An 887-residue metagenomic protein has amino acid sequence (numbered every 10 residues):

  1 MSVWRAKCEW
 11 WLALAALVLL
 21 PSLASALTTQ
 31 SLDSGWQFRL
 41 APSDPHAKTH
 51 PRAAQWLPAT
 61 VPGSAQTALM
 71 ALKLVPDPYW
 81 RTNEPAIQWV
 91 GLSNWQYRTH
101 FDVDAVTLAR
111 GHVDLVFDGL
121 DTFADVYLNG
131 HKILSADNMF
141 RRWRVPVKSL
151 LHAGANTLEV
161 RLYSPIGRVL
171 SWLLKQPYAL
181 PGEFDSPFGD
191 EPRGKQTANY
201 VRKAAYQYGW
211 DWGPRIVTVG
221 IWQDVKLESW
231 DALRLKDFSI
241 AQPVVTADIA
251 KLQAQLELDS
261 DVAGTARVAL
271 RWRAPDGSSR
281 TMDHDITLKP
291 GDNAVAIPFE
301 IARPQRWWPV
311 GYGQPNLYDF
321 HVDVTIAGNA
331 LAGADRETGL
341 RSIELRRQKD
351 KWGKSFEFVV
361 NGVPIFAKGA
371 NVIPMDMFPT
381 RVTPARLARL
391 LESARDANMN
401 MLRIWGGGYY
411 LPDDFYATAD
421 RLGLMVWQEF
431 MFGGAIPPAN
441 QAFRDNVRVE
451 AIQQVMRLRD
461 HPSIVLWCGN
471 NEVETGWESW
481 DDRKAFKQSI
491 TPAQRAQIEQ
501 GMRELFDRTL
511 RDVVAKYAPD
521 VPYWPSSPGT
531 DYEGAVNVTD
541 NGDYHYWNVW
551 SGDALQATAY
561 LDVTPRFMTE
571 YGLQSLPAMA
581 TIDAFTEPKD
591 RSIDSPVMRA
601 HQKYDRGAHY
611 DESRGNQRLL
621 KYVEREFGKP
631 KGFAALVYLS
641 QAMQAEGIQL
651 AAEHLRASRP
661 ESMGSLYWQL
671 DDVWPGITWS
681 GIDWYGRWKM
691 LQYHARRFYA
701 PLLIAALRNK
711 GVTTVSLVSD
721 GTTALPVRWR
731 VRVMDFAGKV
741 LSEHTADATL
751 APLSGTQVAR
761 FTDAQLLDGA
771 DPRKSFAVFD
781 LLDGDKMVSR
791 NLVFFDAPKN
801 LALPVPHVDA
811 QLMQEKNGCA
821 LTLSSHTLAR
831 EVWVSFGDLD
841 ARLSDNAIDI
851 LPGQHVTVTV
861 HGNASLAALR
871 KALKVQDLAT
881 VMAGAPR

Functional and structural regions predicted by a protein language model:
A26-V116, Q196-D224, E228-L233, Q348-W352 (+4 more regions): Extended carbohydrate-recognition surfaces in non-catalytic/accessory domains of CAZymes and lectin-like proteins
L32, R39-S43, I87, L92-R234 (+5 more regions): Accessory beta-strand-rich segments of carbohydrate-active enzymes
M70-V103, L108-F117, D121-L128, L134-D137 (+6 more regions): Active-site-adjacent substrate/metal-binding segments within catalytic domains of carbohydrate-active enzymes
L108-G111, L151-A155, A302-D319, Q765-S775 (+1 more regions): Short glycine/proline/serine/threonine-rich loop/turn segments at secondary-structure transition edges
S149-T157, Q255-K349: Extended acidic/polar, glycine-enriched regions that form or flank non-catalytic beta-rich accessory modules
S164-L170, I326-L331, L782-S789, M882: Short acidic/polar inter-strand loop motif in beta-rich domains
L256, P596-D845, I850-H861, L866: Carbohydrate-binding surfaces of carbohydrate-active enzymes
M401-R421, M425-Q602, M643, G647 (+2 more regions): Substrate-binding/catalytic cleft of secreted carbohydrate-active enzymes, primarily glycoside hydrolases
